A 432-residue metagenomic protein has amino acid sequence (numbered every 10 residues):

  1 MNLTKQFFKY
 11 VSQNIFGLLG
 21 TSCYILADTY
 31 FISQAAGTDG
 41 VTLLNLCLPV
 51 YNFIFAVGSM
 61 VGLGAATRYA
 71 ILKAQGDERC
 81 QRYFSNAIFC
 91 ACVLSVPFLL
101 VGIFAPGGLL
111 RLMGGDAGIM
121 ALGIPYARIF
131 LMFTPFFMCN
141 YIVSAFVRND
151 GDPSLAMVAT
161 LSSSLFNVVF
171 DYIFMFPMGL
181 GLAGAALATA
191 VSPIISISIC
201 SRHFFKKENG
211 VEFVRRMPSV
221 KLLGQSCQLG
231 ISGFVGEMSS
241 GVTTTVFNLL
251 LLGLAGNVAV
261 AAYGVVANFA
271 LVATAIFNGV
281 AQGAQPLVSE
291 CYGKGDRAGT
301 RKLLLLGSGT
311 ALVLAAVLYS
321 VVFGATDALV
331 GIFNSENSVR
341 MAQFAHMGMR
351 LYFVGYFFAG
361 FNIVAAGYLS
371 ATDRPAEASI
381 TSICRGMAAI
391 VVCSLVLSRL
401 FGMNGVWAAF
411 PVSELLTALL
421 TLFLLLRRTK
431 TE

Functional and structural regions predicted by a protein language model:
M1-I15, Y69-F133, P177-I231, V288-G355 (+1 more regions): Short alpha-helical transmembrane segments in multi-pass integral membrane proteins
N14-L63, T67, F130-F137, G224-E290 (+5 more regions): Transmembrane helix-bundle signature of multi-pass secondary active exporters and lipid flippases
L26, A35-T38, L72, N149-D150 (+5 more regions): Helix-loop interface residues and adjacent transmembrane-helix termini in multi-pass membrane transporters, primarily
D28, A65, A105-P106, V143 (+10 more regions): Hydrophobic/aromatic residues in alpha-helical transmembrane segments
T29, T38-V41, P153, L182 (+4 more regions): Membrane-helix interface/capping residues of multi-pass secondary transporters
V41-L100, F137-A156, A262-T326, A359-T381: Small-residue-rich hydrophobic transmembrane alpha-helices
F53-A56, N167-D171, I197-S201, L271-A275 (+3 more regions): Hydrophobic transmembrane alpha-helices of multi-pass small-molecule transporters
G62, I129-R148, A156-N167, A185-S198 (+4 more regions): Short runs within selected transmembrane alpha-helices of multi-pass transporters and secretion channels
